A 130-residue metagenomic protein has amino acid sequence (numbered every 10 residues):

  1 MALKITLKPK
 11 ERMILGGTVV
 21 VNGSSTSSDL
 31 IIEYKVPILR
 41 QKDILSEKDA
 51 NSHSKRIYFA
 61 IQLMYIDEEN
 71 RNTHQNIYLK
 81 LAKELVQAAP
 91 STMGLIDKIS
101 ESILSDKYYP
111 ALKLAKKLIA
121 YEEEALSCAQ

Functional and structural regions predicted by a protein language model:
M1-Q130: Terminal leader/tail segments of proteins
